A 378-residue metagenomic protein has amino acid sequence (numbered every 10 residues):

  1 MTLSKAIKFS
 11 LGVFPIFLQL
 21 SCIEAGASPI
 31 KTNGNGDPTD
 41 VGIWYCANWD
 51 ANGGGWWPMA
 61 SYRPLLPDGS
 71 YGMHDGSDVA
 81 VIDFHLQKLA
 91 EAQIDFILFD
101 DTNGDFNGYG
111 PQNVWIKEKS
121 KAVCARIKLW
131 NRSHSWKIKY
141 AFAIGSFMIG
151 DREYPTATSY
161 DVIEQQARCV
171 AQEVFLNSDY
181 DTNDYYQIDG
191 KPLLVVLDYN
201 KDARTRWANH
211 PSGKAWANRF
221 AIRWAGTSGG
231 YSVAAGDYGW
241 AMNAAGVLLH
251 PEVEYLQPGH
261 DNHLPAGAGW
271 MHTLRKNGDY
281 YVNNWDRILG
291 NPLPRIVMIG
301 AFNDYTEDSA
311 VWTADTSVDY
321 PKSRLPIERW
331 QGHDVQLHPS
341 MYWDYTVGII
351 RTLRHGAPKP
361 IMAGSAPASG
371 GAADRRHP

Functional and structural regions predicted by a protein language model:
M1-L11: Bacterial N-terminal signal peptides that target proteins for export
L3, F14, G370-A372: Coiled-coil-like amphipathic alpha-helices with heptad-repeat character
S10-S21: Bacterial N-terminal signal peptides
C22-S28, M362-P378: Enriched but not universal
S28-G364: Glycan-processing catalytic domains of CAZymes
